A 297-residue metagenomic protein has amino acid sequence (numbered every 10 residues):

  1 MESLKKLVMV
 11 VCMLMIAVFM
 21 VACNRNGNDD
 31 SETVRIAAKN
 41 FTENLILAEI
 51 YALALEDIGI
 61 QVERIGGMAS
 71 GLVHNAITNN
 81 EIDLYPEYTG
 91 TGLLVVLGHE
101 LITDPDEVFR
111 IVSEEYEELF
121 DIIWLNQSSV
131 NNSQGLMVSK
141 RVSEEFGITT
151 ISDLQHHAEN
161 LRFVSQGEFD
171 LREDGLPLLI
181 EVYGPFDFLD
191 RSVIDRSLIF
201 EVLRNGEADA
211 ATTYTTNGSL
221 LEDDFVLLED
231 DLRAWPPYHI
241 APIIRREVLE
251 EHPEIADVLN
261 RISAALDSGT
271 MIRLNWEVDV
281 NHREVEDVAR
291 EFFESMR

Functional and structural regions predicted by a protein language model:
F19-A22: C-terminal motif of bacterial Sec signal peptides marking the signal peptidase cleavage site
N24-N26: Bacterial signal peptide processing site
S31-E63, G67, S129-E201, R283-D287: Bilobed "Venus flytrap"/periplasmic-binding protein-like clamshell domains and structurally analogous long
E43, D174, I180-V182, F186 (+1 more regions): An extracytoplasmic/periplasmic, membrane-proximal ligand-sensing/linker region
G66-S70, N80-L93, V108-V112, S139 (+4 more regions): Beta->alpha turn/N-cap motifs
T78-E87, A158-L161, L178, L198 (+1 more regions): Alpha-to-beta junction loops
V96-D106, R110-L125, E207, S219-R233: Ligand-binding "clamshell"
Q134-E144, H239-H252: A bilobed periplasmic-binding-protein/Venus flytrap-type ligand-binding module shared by bacterial periplasmic
